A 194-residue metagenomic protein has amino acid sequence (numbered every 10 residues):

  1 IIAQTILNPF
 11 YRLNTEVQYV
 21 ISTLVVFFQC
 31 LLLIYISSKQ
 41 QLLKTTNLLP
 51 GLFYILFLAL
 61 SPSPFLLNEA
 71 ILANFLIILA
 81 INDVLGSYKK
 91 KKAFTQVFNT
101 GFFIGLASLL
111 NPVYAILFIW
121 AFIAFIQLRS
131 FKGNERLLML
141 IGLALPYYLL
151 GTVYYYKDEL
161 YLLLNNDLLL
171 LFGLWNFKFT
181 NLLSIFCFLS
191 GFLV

Functional and structural regions predicted by a protein language model:
I2-L13, L162-L183: Juxtamembrane membrane-water interface segments that cap and precede transmembrane helices
T15, L52-I71: Aromatic- and kink-enriched transmembrane "portal" helix at the membrane-lumen/periplasm boundary that abuts
L24-Q40: Transmembrane-helix motifs of polytopic, lipid-linked glycan transferases
S37-F57, F75: Transmembrane-helix signature of polytopic, membrane-embedded enzymes that assemble or transfer cell-envelope glycans
A80-T95: Membrane-interface transmembrane helices that cradle and orient dolichyl/undecaprenyl
Q96-P112: Membrane-interface alpha helices of multi-pass inner-membrane proteins
L117-I141: Perimembrane helix-loop-helix junctions
L138-L168: Membrane-lumen/periplasm interface segments of specific transmembrane helices in polyprenyl phosphate-linked
